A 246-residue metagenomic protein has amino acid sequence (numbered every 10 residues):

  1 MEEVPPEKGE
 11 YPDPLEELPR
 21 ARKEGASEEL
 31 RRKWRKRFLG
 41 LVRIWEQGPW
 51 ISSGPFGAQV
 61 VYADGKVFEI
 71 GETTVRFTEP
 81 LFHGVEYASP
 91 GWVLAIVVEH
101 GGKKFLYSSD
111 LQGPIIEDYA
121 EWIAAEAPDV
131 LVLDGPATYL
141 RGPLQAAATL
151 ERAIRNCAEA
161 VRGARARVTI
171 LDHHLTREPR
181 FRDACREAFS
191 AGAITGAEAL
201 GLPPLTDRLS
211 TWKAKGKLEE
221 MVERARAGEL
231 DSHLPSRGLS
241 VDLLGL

Functional and structural regions predicted by a protein language model:
P5-D118, L205-L246: Core dinuclear metal-dependent hydrolase active-site scaffold
V85, Q112-E117, A137-G142, L175-R180: Active-site environment of divalent metal-dependent phosphoester hydrolases
K103-Y107, V130, V168: Structural motif
I115-A127: Short amphipathic alpha-helices and their capping/turn segments at secondary-structure boundaries
A120, P143-A147: Short, solvent-exposed loop/turn segments at secondary-structure boundaries
A127-A137, A166: Proline-aspartate-enriched helix->loop->beta-strand connector
G135-T138, E198-L200: Short, acidic/turn-prone active-site loops that include or flank metal/cofactor- and phosphate-binding residues
T149-L246: Binuclear metal-ion centers of metallo-dependent hydrolases, dominated by the metallo-beta-lactamase
